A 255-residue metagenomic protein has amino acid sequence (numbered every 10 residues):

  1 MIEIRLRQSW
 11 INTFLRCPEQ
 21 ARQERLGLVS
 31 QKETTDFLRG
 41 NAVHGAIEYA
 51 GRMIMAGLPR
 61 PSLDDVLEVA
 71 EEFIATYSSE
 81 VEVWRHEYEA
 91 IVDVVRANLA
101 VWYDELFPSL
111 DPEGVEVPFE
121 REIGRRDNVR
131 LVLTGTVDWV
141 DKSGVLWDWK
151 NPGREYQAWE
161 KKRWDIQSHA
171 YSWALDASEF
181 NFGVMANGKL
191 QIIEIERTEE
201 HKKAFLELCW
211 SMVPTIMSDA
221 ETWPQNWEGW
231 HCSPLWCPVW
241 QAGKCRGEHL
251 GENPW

Functional and structural regions predicted by a protein language model:
M1-E3, P18-Q31, I74-S78, L146 (+1 more regions): Short amphipathic alpha-helical segments and their helix-coil junctions
R5-L6, S78, V92, R96 (+4 more regions): Metal-dependent nuclease catalytic regions and adjoining charged, substrate-binding loops involved in nucleic-acid end
Q8-M55, V92, E116-V117: Nuclease catalytic cores
R25, D148-N151, V184: Residue-level recognition of conserved beta-strand positions in structured domain cores
V29, G153-E155, G188: Short, surface-exposed beta-strand-loop junctions and turns on beta-sheet-rich folds
A46-R125: A non-catalytic, helix-rich entry segment at domain boundaries
M55-L58, A170, E179: Conserved catalytic core of nucleotide polymerization and phosphodiester-bond processing enzymes
G114-A177: Non-catalytic protein-protein interaction segments used by genome-maintenance enzymes to assemble and couple activities
